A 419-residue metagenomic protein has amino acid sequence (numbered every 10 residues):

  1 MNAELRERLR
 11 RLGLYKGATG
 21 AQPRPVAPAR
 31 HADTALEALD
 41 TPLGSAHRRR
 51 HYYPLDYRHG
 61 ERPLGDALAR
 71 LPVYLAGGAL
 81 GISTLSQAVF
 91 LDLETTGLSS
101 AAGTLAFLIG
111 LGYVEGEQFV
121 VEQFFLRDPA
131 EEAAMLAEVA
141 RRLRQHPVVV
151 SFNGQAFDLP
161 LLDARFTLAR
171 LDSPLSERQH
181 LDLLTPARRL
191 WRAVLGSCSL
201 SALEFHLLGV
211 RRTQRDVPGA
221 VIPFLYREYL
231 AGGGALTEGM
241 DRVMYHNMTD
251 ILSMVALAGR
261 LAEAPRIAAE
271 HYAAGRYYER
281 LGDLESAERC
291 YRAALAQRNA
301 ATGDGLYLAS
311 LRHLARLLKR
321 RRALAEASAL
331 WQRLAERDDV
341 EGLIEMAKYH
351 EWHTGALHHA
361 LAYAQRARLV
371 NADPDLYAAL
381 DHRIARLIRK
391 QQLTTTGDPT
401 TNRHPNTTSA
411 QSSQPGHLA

Functional and structural regions predicted by a protein language model:
M1-L85, A274: N-terminal accessory regions of nucleic-acid-interacting proteins
G77-V148: Conserved RNase H-like, two-metal-ion catalytic cores of nucleic-acid enzymes
F119-V210: Conserved DEDDh/DEDDy metal-dependent 3′-5′ exonuclease domain
L195-Y272: Acidic, Mg2+-coordinating catalytic module of metal-dependent nucleases/exonucleases that use a two-metal-ion mechanism
A274, Y307, H313-L314, M346 (+2 more regions): Structural register within alpha-helical repeat arrays
Y278, L318, H350-E351, I388: Residue at a conserved register position within TPR or TPR-like alpha-solenoid repeats
L281, R321, H353-T354, Q391: Structural motif corresponding to the intra-repeat A-B loop/turn of tetratricopeptide repeats
